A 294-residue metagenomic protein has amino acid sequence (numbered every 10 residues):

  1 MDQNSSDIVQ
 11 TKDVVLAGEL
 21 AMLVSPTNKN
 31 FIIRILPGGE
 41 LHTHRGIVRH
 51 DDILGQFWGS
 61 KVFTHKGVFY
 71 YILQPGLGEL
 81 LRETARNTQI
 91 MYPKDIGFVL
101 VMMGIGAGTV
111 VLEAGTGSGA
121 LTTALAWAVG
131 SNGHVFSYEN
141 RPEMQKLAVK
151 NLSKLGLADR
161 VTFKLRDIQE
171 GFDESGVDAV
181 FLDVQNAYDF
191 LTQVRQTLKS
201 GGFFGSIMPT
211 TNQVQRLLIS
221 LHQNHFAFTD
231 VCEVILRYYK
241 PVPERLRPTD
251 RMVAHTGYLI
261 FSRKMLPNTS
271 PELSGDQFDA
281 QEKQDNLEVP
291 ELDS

Functional and structural regions predicted by a protein language model:
M1-Q74: N-terminal auxiliary segments of SAM/dcSAM-dependent transferases
D2-S6, Y188-Y258, L266: C-terminal substrate-binding/active-site "lid" region of AdoMet-derived donor-dependent transferases
Q10-D13, E83-G97: Conserved SAM-binding loop and adjacent beta-strand
G106-G117: Conserved class I S-adenosyl-L-methionine
S118-S131: Conserved SAM-binding loop of SAM-dependent methyltransferases across substrates and taxa, primarily the Class I
V129-G130, L157, L198-G202: Helix-to-beta-strand junctions that scaffold the AdoMet/dcAdoMet cofactor pocket in Class I SAM-dependent enzymes
N132-F136: Short beta-strand element of Class I
Y138-A187: S-adenosyl-L-methionine
